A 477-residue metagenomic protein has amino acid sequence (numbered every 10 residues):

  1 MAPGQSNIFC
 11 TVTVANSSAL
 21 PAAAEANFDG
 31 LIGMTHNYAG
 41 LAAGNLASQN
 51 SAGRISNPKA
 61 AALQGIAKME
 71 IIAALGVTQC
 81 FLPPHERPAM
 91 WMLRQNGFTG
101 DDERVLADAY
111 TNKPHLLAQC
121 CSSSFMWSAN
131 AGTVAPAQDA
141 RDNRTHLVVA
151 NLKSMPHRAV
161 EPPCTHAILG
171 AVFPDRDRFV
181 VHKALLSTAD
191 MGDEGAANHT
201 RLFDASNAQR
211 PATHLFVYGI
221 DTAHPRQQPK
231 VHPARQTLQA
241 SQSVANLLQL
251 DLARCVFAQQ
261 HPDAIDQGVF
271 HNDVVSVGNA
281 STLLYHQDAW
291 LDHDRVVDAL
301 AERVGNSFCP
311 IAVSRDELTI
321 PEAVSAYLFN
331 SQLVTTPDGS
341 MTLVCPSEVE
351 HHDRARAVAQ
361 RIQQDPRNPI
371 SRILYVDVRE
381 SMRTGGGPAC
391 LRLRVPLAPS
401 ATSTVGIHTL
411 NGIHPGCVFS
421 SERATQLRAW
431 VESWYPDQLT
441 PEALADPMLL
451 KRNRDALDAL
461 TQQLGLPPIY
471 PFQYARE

Functional and structural regions predicted by a protein language model:
A2-E477: The feature marks the mature, well-folded catalytic cores of soluble enzymes
